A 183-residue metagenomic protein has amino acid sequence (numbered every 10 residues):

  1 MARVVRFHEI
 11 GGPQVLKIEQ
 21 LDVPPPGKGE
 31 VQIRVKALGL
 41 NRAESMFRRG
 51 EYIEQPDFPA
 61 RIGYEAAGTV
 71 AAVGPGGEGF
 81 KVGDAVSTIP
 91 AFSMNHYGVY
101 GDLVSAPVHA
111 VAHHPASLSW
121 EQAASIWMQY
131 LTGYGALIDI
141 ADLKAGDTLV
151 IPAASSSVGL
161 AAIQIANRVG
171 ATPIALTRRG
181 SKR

Functional and structural regions predicted by a protein language model:
G11-I18, R42-A43: Short N-terminal binding/cap micro-motifs at the start of the first secondary-structure element
D22-L40, E51-F92: Glycine-rich beta-strand-centered segment in the early N-terminal region that forms part of a ligand/cofactor-binding
A43-R49: Cytochrome P450 core scaffold surrounding the K-helix E-X-X-R motif and the conserved "meander" helix-loop region
M94-V108: A structural motif shared across PLP-dependent enzymes of the aminotransferase-like
A110-W120, G146-T148: Glycine/charged-rich beta-loop-alpha catalytic/anionic-binding loops adjacent to active sites
A124-R183: Mid-domain Rossmann-like dinucleotide-binding core that forms the NAD(H)/NADP(H) cofactor-binding site
